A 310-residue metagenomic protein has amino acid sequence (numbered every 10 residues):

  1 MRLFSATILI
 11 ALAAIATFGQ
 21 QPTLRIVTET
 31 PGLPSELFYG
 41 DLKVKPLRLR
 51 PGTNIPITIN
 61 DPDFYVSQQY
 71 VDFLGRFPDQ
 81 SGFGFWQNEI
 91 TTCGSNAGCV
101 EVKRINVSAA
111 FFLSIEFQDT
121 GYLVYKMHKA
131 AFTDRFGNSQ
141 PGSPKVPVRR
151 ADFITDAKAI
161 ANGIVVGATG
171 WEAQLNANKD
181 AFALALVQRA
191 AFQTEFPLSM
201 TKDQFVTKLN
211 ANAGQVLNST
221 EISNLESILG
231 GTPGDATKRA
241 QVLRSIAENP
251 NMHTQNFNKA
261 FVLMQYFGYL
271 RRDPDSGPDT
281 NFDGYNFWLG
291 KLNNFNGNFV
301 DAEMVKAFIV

Functional and structural regions predicted by a protein language model:
M1-R2: N-terminal secretory signal peptides that target proteins for export/translocation
S5-A16: Bacterial N-terminal signal peptides
F18-V310: Composition-driven recognition of low-complexity segments enriched in small/aliphatic/hydroxylated residues
